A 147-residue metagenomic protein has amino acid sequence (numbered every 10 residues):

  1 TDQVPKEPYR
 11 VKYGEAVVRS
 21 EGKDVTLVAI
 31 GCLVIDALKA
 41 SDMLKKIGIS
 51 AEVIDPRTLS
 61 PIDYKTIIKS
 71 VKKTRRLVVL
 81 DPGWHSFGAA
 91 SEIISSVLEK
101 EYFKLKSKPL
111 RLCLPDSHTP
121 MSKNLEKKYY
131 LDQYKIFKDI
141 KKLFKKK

Functional and structural regions predicted by a protein language model:
T1-K147: Thiamine diphosphate
